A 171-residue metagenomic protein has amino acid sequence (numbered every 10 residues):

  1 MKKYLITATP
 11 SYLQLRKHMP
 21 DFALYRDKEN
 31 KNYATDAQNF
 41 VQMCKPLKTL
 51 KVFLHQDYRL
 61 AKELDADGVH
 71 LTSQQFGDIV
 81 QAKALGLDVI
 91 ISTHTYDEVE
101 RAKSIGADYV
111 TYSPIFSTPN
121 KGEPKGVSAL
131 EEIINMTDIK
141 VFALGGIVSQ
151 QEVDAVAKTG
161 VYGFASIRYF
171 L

Functional and structural regions predicted by a protein language model:
M1-A66, I79-G86: N-terminal positively charged helical leader segments and presequences
K3-T7, D21-Y25, V52-L54, V69-L71 (+4 more regions): Hydrophobic faces of well-ordered beta-strands that scaffold small-molecule active sites in alpha/beta enzyme cores
L5, A23, A61, A102 (+4 more regions): Conserved, mostly hydrophobic/aromatic
P10-F22, P46, Y96-Y112, D154-Y162: Alpha/beta enzyme core
S11-Y12, Q56-L60, D78, D97-R101 (+2 more regions): Short acidic active-site motifs
A34-L54, S73-Y96, E123-V148: Alpha-helix-loop-beta-strand connector modules within alpha/beta enzyme cores
K62-L71, I90-E131: Glycine/Thr-rich beta-alpha phosphate-binding loop at enzyme active sites
S73-Q81, Y109-P124, G146-L171: Glycine-rich phosphate-binding active-site loops on the catalytic face of alpha/beta enzymes
